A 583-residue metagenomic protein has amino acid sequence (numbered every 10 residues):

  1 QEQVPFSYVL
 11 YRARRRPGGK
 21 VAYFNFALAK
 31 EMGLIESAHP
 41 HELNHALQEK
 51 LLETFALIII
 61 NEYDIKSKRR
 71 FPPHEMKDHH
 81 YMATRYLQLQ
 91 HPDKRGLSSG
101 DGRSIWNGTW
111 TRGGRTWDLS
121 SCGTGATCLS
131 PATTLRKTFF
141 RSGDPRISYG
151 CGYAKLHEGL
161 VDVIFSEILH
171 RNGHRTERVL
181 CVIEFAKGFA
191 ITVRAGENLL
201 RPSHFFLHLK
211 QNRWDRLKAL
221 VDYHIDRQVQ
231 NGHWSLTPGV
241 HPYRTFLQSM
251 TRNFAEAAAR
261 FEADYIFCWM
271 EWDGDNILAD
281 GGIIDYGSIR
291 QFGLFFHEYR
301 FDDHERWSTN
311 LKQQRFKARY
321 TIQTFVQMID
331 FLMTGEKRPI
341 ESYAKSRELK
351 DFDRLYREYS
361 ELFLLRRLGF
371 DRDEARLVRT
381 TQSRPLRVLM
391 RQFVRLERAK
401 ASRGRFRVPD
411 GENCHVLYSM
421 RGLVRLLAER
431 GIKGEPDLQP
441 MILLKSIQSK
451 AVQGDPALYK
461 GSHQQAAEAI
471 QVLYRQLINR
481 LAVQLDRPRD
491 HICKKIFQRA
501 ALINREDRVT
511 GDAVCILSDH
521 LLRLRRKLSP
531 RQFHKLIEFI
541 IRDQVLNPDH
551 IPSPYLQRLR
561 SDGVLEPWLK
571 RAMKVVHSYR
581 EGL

Functional and structural regions predicted by a protein language model:
Q1-R95, T111, F331-L583: Regulatory N- and C-terminal appendages and interdomain linkers associated with kinase/kinase-like NTP transferase
Q3-S7, G143-R146, S235-P238: A short alpha-helix capping/helix-coil boundary motif
R12-R14, C151-Y153, R244-T245: Short, contiguous strand/loop micro-motifs
R14-G18, E158, N310, Q314: Generic alpha-helical structural element
G18-Y23, A27-E42, L57-W234, A279-G282 (+3 more regions): Conserved ATP-binding subdomain of kinase catalytic cores across diverse folds
G188-W269, L278-R430: ATP-dependent phospho-/nucleotidyl transfer catalytic cores
W272: A phosphate-binding catalytic loop at a beta-strand-loop-alpha-helix junction that coordinates phosphoryl groups
D275: Conserved protein-kinase catalytic-loop position immediately C-terminal to the HRD catalytic Asp
